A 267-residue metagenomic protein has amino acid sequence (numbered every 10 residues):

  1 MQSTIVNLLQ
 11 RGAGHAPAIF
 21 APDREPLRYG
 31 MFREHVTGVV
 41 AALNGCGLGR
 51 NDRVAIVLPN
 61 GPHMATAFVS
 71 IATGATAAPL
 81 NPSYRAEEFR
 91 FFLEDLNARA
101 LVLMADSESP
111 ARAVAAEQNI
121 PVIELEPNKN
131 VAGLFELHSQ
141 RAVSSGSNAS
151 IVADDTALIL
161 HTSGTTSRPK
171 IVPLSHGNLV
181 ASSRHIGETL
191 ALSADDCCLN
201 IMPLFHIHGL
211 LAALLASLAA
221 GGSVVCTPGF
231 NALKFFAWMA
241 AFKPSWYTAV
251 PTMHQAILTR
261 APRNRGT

Functional and structural regions predicted by a protein language model:
V6-R28: AMP-dependent adenylate-forming
R28-G30, S150, A157-R184: Conserved AMP-binding A3 loop
A41-E87: Conserved AMP-binding/adenylate-forming
P59, L103-P110, F230-N231, P244-T267: Adenylate-forming
V69-A75, D95, H206, L215-A219: Short hydrophobic alpha-helices that are characteristic scaffold elements of the AMP-binding
E108-A153, R260-R263: ANL superfamily adenylate-forming
K129, A142-H161, S167-R168, A191-C197: Conserved pre-ATP/AMP-binding loop-to-beta segment of ANL
V180-C197, I207-W246, A256, R260-A261: Conserved AMP-binding/adenylation subdomain of ANL enzymes
